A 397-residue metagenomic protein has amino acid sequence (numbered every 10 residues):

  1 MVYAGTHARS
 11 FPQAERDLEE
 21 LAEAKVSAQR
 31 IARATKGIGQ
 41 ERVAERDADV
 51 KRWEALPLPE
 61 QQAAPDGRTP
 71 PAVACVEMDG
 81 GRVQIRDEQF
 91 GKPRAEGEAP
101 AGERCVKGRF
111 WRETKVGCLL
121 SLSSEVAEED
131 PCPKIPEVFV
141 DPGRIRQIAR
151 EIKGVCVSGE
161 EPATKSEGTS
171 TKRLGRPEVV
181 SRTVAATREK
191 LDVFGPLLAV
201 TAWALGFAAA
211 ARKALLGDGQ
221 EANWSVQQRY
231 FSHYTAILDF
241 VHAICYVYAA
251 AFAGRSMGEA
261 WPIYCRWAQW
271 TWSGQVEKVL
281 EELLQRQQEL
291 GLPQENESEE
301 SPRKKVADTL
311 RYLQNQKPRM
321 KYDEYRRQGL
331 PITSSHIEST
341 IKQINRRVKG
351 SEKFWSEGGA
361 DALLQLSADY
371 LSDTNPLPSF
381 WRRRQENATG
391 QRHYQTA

Functional and structural regions predicted by a protein language model:
M1-A397: Catalytic center-proximal scaffold of phosphoryl-transfer enzymes
